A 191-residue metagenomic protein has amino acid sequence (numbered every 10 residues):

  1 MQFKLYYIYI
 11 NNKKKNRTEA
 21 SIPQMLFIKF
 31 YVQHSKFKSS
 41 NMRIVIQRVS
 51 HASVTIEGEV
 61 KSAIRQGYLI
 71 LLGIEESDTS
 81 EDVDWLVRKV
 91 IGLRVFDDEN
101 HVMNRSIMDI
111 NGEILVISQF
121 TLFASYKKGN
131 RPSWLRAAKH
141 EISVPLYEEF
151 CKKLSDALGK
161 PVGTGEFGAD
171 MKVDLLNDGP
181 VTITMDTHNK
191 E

Functional and structural regions predicted by a protein language model:
L5, P23-N41: Short, basic, low-complexity termini and linkers enriched in Ser/Thr/Gly/Pro that act as targeting/leader peptides
Y6-N12, N16, H34: Intrinsic-disorder-associated, low-complexity terminal segments enriched in Asp/Asn/His/Tyr and depleted of Lys/Arg
K15-Q24: Positively charged N-terminal leader segments that act as targeting/secretion signals
N41-N130, P145-E191: N-terminal, polar/charged subdomain of small-to-medium soluble alpha/beta proteins
K128-I142: A charged helix-plus-loop insertion that forms the helical arch/lid used to bind and gate nucleic-acid substrates
